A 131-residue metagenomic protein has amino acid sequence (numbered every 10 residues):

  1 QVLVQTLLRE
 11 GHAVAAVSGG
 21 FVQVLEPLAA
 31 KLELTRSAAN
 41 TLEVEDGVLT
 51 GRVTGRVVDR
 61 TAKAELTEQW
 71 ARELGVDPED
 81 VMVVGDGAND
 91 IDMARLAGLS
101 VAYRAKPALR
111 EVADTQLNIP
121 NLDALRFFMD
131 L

Functional and structural regions predicted by a protein language model:
Q1-L131: C-terminal cap/substrate-recognition subdomain and adjoining C-terminal extension of metal-dependent phosphatase-like
